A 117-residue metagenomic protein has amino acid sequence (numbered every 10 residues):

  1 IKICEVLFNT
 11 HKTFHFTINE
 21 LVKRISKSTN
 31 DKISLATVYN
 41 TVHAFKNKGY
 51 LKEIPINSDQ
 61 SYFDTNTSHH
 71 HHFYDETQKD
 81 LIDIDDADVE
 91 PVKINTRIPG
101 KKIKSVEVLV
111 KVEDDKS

Functional and structural regions predicted by a protein language model:
K2-V6: Pre-recognition alpha-helix immediately N-terminal to the DNA-recognition helix within helix-turn-helix or winged-helix
F8-N9, K23: Short active-site-proximal "capping" loops at secondary-structure junctions
N9-T13, S28-T29: Short helix-capping/hinge SLiMs at alpha-helix to coil transitions
F14-T17, G49, E53: Short, structured loop/turn "capping" segments at alpha-beta junctions
T17-N30: DNA-recognition alpha helix
V38-K48: Basic amphipathic alpha-helical segments that dock to polyanions
Y50-S117: Non-DNA-binding regulatory cores of transcription-related proteins, predominantly C-terminal effector-binding
